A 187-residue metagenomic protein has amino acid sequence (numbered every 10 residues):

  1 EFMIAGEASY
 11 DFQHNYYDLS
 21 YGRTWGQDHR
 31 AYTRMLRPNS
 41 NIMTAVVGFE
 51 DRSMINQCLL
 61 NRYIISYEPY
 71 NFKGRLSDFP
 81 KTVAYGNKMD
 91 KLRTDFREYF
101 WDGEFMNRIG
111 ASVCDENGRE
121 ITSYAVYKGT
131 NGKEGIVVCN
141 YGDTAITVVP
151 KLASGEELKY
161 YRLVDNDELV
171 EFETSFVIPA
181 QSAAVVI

Functional and structural regions predicted by a protein language model:
E1-N166, A180-S182: Active-site-proximal substrate-binding groove within the catalytic cores of carbohydrate-active enzymes
V170-I187: C-terminal beta-strand-rich structural cap/linker in extracellular carbohydrate-active enzymes
